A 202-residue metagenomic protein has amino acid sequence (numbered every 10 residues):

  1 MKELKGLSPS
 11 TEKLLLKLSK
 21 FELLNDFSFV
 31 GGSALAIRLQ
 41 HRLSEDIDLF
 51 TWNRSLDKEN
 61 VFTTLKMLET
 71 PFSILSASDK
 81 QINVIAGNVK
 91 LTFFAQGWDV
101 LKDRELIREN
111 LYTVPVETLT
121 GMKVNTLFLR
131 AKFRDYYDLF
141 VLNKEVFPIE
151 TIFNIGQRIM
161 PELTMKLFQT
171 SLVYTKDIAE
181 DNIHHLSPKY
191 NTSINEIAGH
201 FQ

Functional and structural regions predicted by a protein language model:
M1-Q202: Compositionally biased terminal segments of proteins
